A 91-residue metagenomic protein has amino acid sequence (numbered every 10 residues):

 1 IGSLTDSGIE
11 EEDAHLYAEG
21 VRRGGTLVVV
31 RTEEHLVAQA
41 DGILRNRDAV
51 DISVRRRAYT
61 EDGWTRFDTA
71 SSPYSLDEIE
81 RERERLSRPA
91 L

Functional and structural regions predicted by a protein language model:
I1-L91: Intrinsically disordered, low-complexity, hydrophilic segments
